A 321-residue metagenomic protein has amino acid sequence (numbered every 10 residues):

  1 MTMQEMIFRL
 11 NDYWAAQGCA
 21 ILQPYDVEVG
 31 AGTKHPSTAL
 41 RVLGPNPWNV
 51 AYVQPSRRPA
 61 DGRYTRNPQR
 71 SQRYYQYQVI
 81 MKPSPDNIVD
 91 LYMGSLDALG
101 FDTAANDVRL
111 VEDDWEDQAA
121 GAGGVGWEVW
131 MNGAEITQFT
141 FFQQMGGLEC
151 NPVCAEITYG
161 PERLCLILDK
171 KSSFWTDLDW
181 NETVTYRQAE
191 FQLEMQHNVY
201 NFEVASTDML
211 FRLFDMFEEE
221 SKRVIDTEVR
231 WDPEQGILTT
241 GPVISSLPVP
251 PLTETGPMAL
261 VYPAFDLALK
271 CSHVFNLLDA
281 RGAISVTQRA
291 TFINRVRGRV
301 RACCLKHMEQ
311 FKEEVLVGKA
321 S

Functional and structural regions predicted by a protein language model:
M1-V315: Structured aminoacyl-transfer and RNA-binding surfaces used for tRNA recognition/handling in the translation apparatus
V315-L316, A320-S321: Terminal leader/tail segments of proteins
